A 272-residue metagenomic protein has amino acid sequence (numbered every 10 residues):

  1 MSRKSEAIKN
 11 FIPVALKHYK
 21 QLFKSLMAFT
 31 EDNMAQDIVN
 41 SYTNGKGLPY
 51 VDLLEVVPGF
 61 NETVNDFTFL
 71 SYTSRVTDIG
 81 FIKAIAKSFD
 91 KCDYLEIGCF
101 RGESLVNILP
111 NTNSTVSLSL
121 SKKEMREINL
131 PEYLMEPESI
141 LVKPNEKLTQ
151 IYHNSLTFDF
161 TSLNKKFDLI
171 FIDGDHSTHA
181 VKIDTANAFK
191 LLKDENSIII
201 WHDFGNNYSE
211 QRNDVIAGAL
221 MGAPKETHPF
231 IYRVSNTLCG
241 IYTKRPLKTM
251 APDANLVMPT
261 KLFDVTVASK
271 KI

Functional and structural regions predicted by a protein language model:
M1, A15-L16, E31, S177 (+2 more regions): Intrinsic-disorder/low-complexity, polar/charged segments
S2-G45: N-terminal auxiliary segments of SAM/dcSAM-dependent transferases
F29-D32, D37, S41-Y42, V51-F60 (+3 more regions): Compositionally biased, intrinsically disordered low-complexity segments
F29-L48, L105, L118-E127: A short, flexible N-terminal coil/short beta segment enriched in small residues
G45-F89: Class I SAM-dependent methyltransferase Rossmann-like catalytic core, especially the SAM/SAH-binding loop
F67-F69, I79-I272: S-adenosylmethionine/decaboxylated-SAM
